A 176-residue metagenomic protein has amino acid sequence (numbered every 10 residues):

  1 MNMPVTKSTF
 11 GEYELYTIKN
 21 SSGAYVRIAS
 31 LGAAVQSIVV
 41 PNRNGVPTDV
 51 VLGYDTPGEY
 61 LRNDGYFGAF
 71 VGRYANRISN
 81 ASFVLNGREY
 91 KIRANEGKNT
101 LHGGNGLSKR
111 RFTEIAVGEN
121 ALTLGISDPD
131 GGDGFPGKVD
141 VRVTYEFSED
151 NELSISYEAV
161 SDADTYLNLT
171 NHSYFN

Functional and structural regions predicted by a protein language model:
M1-N176: Surface-exposed acidic/polar loop and edge beta-strand patches at domain peripheries
